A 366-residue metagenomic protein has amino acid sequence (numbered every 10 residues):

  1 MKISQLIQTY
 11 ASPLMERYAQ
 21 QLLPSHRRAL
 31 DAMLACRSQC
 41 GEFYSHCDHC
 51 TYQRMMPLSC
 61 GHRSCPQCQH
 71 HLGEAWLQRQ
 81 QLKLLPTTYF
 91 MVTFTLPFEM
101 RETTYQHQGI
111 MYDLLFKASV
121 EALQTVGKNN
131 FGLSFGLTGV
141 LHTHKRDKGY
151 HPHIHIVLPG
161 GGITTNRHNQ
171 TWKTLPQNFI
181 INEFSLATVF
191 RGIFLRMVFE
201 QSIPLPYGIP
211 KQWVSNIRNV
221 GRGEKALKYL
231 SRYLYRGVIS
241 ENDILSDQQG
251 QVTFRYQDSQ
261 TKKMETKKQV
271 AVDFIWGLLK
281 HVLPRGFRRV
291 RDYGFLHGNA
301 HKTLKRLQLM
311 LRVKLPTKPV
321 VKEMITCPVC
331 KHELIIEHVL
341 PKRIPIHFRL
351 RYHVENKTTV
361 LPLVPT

Functional and structural regions predicted by a protein language model:
M1-T366: Beta->alpha loop/short-helix hinge microenvironment recognizer with preference for catalytic Tyr/His contexts
